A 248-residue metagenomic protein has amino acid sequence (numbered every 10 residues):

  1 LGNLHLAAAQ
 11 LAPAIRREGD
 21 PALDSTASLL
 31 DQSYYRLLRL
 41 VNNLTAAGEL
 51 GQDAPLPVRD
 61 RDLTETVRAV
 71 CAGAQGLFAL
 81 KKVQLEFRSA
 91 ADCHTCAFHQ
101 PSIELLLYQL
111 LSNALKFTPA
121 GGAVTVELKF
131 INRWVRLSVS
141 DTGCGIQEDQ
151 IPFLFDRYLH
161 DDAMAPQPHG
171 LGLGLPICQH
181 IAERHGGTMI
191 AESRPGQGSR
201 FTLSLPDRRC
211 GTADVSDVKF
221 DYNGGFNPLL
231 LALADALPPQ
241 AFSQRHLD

Functional and structural regions predicted by a protein language model:
P21-A22, G51-R61, E65-T66, A97: Short flexible loop/turn segments at helix-to-beta-strand junctions within the C-terminal catalytic HATPase_c
Q32-L37: Short alpha-helical segment of the dimerization/phosphotransfer core of two-component systems
R59-D60, A79, Q84-H94: Conserved catalytic submotifs in the C-terminal HATPase_c
G76, C144-G145: Glycine-rich G1-box
A114-L115: Short helix-loop "hinge" at the ATP-lid/N-box region of the Bergerat-fold HATPase_c
I146-Y158: Short conserved segment of the HATPase_c
G186-G187: Conserved glycine-rich
